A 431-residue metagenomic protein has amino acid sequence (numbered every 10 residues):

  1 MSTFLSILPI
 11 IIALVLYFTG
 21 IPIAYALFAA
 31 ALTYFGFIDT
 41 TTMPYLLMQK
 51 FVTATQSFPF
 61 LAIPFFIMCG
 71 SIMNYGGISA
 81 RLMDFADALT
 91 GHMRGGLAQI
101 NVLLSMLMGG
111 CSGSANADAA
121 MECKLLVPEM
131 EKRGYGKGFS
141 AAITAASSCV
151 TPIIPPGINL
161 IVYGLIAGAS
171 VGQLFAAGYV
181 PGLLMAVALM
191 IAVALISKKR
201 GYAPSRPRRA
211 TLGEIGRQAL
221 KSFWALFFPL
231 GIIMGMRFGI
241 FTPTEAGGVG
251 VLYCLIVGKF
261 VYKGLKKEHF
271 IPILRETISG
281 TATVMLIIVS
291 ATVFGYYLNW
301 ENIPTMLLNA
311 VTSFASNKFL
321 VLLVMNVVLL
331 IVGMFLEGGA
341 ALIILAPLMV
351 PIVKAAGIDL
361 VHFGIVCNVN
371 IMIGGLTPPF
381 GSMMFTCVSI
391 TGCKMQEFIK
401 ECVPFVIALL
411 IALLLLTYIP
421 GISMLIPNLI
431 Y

Functional and structural regions predicted by a protein language model:
M1-Y431: Alpha-helical transmembrane segments of multi-pass membrane transport proteins
